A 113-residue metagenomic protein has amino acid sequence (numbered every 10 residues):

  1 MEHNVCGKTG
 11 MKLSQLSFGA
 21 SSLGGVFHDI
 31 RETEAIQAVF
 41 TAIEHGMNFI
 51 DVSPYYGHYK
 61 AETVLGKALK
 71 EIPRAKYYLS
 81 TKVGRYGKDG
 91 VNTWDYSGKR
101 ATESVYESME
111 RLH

Functional and structural regions predicted by a protein language model:
M1-Y77: N-terminal binding-site loop/beta-alpha segment at the start of enzyme catalytic domains that lines or forms
S22-F27, Y86-N92: A short acidic, helix-capping loop that chelates divalent metal ions and anchors anionic groups
A42, K82, R111: Conserved catalytic core of Hanks-type protein kinase domains
V64-A68, K82, R100-E107: Generic beta-strand or strand-like secondary-structure segments
A75-K88: A short, structured active-site edge motif that brings together acidic residues
K88, N92-H113: Glycine/proline-rich, positively charged, aromatic-decorated active-site loop/lid region on the catalytic face
